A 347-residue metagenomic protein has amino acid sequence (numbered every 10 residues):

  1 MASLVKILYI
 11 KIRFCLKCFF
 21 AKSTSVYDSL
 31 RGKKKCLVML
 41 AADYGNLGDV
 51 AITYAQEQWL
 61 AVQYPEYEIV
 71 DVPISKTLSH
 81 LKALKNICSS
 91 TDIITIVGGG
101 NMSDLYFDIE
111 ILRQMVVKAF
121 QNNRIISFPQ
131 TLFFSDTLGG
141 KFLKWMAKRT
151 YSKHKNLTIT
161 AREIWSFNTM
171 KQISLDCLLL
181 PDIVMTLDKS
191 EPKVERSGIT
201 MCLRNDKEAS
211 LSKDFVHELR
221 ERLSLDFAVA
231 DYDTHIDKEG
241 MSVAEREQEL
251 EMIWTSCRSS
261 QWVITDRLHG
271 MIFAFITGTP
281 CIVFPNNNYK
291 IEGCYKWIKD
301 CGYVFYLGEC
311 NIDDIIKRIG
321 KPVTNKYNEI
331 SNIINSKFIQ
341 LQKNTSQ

Functional and structural regions predicted by a protein language model:
M1-Q347: Active-site anion-handling motifs in enzyme catalytic cores
